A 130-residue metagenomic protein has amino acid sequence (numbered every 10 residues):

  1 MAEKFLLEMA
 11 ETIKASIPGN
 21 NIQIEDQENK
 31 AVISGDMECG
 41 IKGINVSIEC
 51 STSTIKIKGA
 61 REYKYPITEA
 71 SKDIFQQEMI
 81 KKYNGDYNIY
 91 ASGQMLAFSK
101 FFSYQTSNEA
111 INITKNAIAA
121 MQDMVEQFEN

Functional and structural regions predicted by a protein language model:
M1-K4, E8, P66, A70 (+1 more regions): Alpha-helix boundary/N-cap detector
M1-N45, D73, I80-D86, Y90: Charge-rich, low-complexity N-terminal segments
A10, Q76, T114-I118: A generic alpha-helix structural signal
A15, A91-S92, S107, I113: Localized chelating/binding microdomains that coordinate divalent metal ions or stabilize phosphate-bearing
K30, A97, T106: A short acidic, often aromatic-flanked loop/helix-cap motif at beta-alpha or helix-coil junctions that lines enzyme
S34-E62, P66: Short N-terminal mixed-charge amphipathic segments
S53-F102, N112: Short, internal acidic amphipathic alpha-helical interface segments that mediate docking to partner proteins
T106-N130: C-terminal charged interaction modules
